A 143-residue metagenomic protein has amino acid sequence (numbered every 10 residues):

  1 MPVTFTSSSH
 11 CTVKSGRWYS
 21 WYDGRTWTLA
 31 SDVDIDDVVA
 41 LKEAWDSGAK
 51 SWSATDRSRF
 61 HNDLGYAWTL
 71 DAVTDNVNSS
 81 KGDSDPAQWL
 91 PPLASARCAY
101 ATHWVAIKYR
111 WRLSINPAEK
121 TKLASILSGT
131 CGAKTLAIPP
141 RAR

Functional and structural regions predicted by a protein language model:
M1-G24: Aromatic-lined ligand-binding clefts that engage carbohydrates, nucleic acids, or primary amines
W18-R143: Domain-level detector of nuclease and nuclease-like folds in predominantly extracellular/periplasmic contexts
